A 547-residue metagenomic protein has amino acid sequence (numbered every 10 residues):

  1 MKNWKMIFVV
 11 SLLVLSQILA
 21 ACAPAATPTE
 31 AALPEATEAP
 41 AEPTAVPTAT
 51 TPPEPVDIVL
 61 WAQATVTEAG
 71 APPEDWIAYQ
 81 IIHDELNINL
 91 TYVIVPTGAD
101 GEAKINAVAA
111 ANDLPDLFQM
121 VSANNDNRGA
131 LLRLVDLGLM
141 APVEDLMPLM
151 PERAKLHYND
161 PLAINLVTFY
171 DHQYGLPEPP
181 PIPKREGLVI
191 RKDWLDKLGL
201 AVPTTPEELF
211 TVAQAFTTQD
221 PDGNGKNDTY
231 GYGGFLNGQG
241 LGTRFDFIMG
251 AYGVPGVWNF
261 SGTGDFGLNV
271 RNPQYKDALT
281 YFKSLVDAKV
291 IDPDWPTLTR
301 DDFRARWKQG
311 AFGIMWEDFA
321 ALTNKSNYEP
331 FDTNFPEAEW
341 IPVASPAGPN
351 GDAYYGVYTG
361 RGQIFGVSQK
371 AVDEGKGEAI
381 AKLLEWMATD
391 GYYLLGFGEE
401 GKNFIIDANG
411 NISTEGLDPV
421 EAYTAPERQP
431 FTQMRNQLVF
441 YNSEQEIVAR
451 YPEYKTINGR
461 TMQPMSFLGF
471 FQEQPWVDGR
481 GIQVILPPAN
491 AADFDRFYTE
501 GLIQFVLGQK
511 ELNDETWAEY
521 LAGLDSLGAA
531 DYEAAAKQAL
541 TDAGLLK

Functional and structural regions predicted by a protein language model:
N3-A25: Sec-dependent N-terminal signal peptides of Gram-positive bacterial secreted proteins and lipoproteins
C22-E208, R244, V257, F266-L268 (+2 more regions): Conserved N-terminal structural module of periplasmic/extracytoplasmic solute-binding proteins
E54-I58, L86-T91, A111-D116, L139-A141 (+7 more regions): Loop/turn elements at helix/coil->beta-strand transitions in domains of secreted/extracellular proteins
A62-V66, I94-A99, A109, V121-N124 (+11 more regions): Short, flexible loop/turn elements at secondary-structure junctions
L131-R133, N237-V257, K283-N436: Extracytoplasmic/periplasmic substrate-binding proteins
A141-N159, N165, A201, V254-Q274 (+4 more regions): Short, solvent-exposed loop/beta-turn-alpha elements that line the ligand-binding surface or hinge of extracytoplasmic
E144, T168-G240, W258-R306, D318 (+3 more regions): Helix-loop-helix "hinge/cap" segment bordering the ligand-binding cleft or interdomain interface
K382-Q504: Conserved small-residue motifs centered on glycine
